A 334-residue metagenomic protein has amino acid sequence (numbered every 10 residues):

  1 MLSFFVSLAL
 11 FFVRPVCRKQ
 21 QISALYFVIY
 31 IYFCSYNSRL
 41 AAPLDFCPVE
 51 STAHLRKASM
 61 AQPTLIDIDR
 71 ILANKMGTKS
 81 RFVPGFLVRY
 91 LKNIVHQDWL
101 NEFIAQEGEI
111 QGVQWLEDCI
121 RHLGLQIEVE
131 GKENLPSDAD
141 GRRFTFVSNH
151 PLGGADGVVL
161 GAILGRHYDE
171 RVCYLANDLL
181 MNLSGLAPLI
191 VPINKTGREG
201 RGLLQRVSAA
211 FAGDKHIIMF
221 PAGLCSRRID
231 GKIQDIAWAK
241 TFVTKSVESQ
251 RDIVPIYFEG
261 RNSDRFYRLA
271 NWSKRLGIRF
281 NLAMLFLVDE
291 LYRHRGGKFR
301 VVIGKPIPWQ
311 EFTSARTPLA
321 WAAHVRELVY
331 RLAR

Functional and structural regions predicted by a protein language model:
L2, V6-A9, V13-C17: Short, low-complexity, charge-dense intrinsically disordered segments
Q20-Q21, S51: Cationic, low-complexity basic patches in intrinsically disordered or flexible, solvent-exposed regions
H54-F144, H150, G157-V159, D169 (+1 more regions): Membrane-anchoring hydrophobic helices of lipid-metabolizing enzymes
R142-S148, K215-P221, R251: Generic beta-sheet signal
R166-A212: Conserved nucleotide-cofactor-binding alpha/beta core module
H216, G223, R227-T313: A cross-family acyltransferase "interaction/gating" segment
Q310-R334: C-terminal/domain-terminus segments
